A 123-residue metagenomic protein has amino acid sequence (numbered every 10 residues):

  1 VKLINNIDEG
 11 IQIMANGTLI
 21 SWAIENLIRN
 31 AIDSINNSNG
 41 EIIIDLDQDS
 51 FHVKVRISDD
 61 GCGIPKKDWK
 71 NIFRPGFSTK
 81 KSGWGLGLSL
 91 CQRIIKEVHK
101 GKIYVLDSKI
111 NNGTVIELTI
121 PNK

Functional and structural regions predicted by a protein language model:
K2-Q12: Conserved catalytic submotifs in the C-terminal HATPase_c
Q12-A15, T79: Conserved micro-motifs of the catalytic ATP-binding
T18, E25-N30: Conserved polar catalytic motif of the HATPase_c/GHKL fold
E41-F51: Short beta-strand/loop element within the Bergerat-fold HATPase_c
D59: Acidic ATP/Mg2+-coordinating residue in the GHKL
I64-G76: Short conserved segment of the HATPase_c
L90-K100: Conserved glycine-/histidine-rich ATP-lid loop and adjacent helix of the Bergerat-fold HATPase_c
H99-D107: Glycine-rich ATP-binding loops of the HATPase_c
